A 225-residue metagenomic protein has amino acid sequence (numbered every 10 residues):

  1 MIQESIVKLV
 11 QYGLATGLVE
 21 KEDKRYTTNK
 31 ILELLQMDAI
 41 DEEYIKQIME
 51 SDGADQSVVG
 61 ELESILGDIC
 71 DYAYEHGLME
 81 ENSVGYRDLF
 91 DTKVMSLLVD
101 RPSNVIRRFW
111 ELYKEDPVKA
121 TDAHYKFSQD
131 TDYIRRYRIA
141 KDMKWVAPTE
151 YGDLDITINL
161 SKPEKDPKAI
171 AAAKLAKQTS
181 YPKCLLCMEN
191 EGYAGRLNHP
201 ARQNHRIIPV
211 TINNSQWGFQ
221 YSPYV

Functional and structural regions predicted by a protein language model:
M1-Y224: Active-site microenvironments that recognize anionic phosphate/pyrophosphate groups
